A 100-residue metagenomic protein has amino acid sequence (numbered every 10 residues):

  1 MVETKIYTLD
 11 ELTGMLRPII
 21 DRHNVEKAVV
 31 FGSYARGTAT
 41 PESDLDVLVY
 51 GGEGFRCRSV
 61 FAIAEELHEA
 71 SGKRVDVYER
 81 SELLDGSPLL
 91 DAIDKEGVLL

Functional and structural regions predicted by a protein language model:
M1-K27, R36-P41, G52-L100: Catalytic core of pol beta-like nucleotidyltransferases
S43-L45: Change "...and in nucleic-acid phosphodiester-cleaving endonucleases..." to "...and in nucleic-acid processing enzymes
